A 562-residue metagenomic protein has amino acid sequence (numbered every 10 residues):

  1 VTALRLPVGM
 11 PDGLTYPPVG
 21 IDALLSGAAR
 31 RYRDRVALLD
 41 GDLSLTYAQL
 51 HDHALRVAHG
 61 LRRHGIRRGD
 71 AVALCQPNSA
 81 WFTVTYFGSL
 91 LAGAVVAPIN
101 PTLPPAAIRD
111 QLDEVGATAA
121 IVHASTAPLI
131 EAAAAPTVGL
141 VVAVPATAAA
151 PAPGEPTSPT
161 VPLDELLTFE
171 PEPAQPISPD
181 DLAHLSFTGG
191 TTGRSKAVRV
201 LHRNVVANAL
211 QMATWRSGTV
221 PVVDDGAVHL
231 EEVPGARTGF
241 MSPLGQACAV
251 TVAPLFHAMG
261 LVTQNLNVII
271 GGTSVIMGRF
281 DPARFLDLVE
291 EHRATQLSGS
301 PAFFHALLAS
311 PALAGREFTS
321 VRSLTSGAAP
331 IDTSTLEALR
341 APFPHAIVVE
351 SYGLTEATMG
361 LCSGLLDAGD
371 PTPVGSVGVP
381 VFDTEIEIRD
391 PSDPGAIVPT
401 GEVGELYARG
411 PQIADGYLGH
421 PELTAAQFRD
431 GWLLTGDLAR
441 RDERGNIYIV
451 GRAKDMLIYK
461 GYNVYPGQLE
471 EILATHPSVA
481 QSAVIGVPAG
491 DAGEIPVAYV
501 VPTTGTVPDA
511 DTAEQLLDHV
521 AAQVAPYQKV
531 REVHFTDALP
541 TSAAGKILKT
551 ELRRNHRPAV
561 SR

Functional and structural regions predicted by a protein language model:
P17, S26, D34-S79, P104-R109: Conserved AMP-binding/adenylate-forming core of the ANL superfamily
T46-A48, A183-V228: Conserved AMP-binding A3 loop
R63-H64, L91-L166: Structural core segment of the AMP-binding/adenylate-forming
L103, D110, A120-V122, G410 (+5 more regions): AMP-binding/adenylate-forming catalytic core of the ANL superfamily
V122-E131, T147-A148, A253-P254, G278-A283 (+3 more regions): Adenylate-forming
F169-F187, R194, M241-C248: Conserved pre-ATP/AMP-binding loop-to-beta segment of ANL
A209-C248, V252, F256-T295, S310: Conserved AMP-binding/adenylation subdomain of ANL enzymes
G272, E290, S323-G327, I331-S351 (+4 more regions): Conserved AMP-binding/adenylate-forming
